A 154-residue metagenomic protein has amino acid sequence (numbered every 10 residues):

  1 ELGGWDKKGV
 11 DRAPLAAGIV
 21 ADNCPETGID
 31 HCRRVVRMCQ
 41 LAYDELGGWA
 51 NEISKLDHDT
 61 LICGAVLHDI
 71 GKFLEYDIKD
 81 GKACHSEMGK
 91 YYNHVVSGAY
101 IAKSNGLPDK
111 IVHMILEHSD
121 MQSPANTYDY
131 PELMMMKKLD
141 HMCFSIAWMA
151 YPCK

Functional and structural regions predicted by a protein language model:
E1-H85: Acidic/His-rich, divalent-metal-binding segments that scaffold phosphate/diphosphate chemistry
H31, H68, H94, A99 (+1 more regions): Histidine-centered active-site/metal-ligand motif
R37-Q40, D44, V96, Y100-K103 (+1 more regions): A broadly conserved amphipathic alpha-helix scaffold signal in soluble, globular proteins
A50-E52, L56, L61-I62, A99-K103 (+1 more regions): Histidine/acidic-rich helix-loop-helix segments that form or flank divalent-metal centers in metalloenzyme catalytic
D80-G81, H85-S86, S123, Y151: Alpha-helix boundary/interfacial micro-motifs
K82-S104, D129: Divalent-cation-assisted or electrostatically stabilized phosphate/pyrophosphate-binding catalytic cores
